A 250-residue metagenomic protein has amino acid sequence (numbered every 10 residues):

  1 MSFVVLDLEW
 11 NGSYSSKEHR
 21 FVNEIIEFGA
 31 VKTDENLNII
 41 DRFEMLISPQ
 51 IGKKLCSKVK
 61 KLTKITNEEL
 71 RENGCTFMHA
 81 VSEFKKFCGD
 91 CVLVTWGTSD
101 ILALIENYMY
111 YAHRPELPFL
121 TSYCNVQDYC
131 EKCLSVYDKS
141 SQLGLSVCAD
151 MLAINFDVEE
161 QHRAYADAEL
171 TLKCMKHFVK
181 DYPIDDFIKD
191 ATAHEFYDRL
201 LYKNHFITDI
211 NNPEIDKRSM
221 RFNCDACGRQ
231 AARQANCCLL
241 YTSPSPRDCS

Functional and structural regions predicted by a protein language model:
F3-A103: Conserved non-catalytic scaffold segment of RNase H-like nuclease domains
K60-T63, N67-L70, Y129-A166: Active-site-proximal helix-loop-helix substrate-binding element of RNase H-like nuclease domains
V92-Y108, G144-N204, N212-P213: Acidic, Mg2+-coordinating catalytic module of metal-dependent nucleases/exonucleases that use a two-metal-ion mechanism
P118-C130: Conserved beta-strand -> loop -> alpha-helix junction used to position metal-binding or nucleic-acid-contacting
D209-R221, A235-L240: Short, flexible, mixed-charge glycine/proline-rich loop motifs that serve as phosphate/nucleic-acid-contacting
C224-C227, S243: Short cysteine-rich clusters marking metal-coordination/redox-active sites
R229-A232, R247: Short functional micro-motifs and their immediate structural scaffolds
Y241-C249: Single conserved hydrophobic/aromatic residue that forms the stacking wall/gate of nucleotide- or nucleobase-binding
